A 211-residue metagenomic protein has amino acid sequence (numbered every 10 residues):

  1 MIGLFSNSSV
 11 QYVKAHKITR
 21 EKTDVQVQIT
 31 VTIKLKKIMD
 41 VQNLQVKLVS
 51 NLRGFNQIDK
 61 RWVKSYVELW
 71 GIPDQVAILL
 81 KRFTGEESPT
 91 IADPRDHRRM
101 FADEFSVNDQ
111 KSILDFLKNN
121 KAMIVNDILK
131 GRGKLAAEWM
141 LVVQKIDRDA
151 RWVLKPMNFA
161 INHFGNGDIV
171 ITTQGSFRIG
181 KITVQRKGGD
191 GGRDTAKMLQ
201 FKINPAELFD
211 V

Functional and structural regions predicted by a protein language model:
M1-T23, V27-V211: Short, positively charged
